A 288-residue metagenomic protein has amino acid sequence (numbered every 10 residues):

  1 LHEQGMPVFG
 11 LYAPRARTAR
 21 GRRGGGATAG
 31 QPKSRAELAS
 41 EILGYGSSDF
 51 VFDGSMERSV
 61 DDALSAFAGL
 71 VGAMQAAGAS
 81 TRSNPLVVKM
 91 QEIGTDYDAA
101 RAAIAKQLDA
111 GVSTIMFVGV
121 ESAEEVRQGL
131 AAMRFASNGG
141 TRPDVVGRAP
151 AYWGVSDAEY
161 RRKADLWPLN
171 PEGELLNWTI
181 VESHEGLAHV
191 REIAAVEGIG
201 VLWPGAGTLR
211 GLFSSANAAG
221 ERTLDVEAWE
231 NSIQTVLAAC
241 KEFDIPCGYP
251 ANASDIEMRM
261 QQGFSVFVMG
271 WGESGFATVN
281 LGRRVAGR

Functional and structural regions predicted by a protein language model:
L1-R288: Expand to "…catalyze enediolate/carbanion chemistry for C-C bond making/breaking, isomerization, decarboxylation
